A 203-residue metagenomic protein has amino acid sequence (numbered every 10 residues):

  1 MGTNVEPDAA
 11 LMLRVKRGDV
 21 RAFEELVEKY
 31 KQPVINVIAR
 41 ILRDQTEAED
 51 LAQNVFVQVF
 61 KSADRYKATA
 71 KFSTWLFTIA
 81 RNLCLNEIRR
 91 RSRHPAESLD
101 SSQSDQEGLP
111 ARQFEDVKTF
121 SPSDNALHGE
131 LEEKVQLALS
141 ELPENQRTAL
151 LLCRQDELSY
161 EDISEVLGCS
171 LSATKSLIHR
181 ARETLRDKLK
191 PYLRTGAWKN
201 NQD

Functional and structural regions predicted by a protein language model:
M1-T3, K16-E25, I35-N54, L171 (+2 more regions): Short, charged helix-capping/linker segments at alpha-helix termini
G2-N4, A96-D100, E107, R112-Q113 (+4 more regions): C-terminal edge and immediately downstream basic/flexible tail or linker adjoining helix-turn-helix-like DNA-binding
L13, R17, S92, S102-G108 (+3 more regions): Amphipathic alpha-helical segment used for protein-protein interaction
K16-R17, R43-D44, F56-K71, R90-R91: Sigma70-family region 2
V27-Q45, S62, L139, K188-P191: Amphipathic, Lys/Arg- and hydrophobic-enriched alpha-helical face
D50-V57, A70-N82: Structural recognition of an alpha-helix C-terminal capping motif at a helix-to-coil junction
D64-A68, T78-L99, P191: Arg/Lys-rich amphipathic alpha helix in sigma70-family domain 2
L85, R89, A138, Q146 (+3 more regions): DNA-recognition helix of helix-turn-helix
